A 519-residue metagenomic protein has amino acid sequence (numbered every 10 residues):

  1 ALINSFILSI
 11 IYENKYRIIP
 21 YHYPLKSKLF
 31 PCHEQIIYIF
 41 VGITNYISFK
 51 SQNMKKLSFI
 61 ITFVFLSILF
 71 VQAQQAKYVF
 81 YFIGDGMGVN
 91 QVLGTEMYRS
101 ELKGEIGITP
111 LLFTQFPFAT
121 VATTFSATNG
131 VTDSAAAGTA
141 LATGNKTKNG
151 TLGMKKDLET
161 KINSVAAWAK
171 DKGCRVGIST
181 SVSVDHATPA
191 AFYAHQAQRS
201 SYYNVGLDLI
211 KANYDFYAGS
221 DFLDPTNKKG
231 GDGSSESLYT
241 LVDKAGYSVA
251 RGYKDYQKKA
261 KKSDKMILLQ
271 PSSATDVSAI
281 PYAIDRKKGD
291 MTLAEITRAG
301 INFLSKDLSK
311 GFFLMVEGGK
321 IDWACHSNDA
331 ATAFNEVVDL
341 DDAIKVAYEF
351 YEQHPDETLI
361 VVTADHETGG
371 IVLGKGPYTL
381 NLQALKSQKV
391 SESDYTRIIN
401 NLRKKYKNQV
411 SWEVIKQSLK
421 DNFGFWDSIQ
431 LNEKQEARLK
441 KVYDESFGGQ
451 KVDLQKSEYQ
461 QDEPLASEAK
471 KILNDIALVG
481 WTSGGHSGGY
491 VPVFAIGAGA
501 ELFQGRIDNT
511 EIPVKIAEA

Functional and structural regions predicted by a protein language model:
A1, F6, Y16, P20-L25 (+1 more regions): Bacterial Sec-dependent N-terminal signal peptides
Q52, F59, C174, Y214 (+1 more regions): Short aromatic/hydrophobic-glycine micro-motifs
Q75-F80, G86, N90-Q91, E96 (+1 more regions): Active-site-adjacent structural elements in enzyme catalytic domains
K77-Y78, M87-L93, M97-T139, H186-A519: A post-motif C-terminal structural segment
A135, T139-A140, G150-M154: Long, structured ligand/cofactor-binding scaffold of large enzymes
K146-L207: Extracytoplasmic mature domains of secreted/periplasmic and thylakoid-lumen proteins
